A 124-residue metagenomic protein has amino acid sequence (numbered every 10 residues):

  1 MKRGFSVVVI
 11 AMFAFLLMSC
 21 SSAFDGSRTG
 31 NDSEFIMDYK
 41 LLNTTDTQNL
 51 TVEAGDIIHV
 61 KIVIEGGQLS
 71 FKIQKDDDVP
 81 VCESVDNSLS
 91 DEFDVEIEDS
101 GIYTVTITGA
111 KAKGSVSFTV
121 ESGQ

Functional and structural regions predicted by a protein language model:
M1-C20: Sec-dependent bacterial lipoprotein signal peptides
C20-L50: Transition segment at domain starts
F24-G26, M37-Y39, E65-L89: Surface-exposed beta-strand/loop patches in noncatalytic accessory domains and peripheral targeting/linker segments
F24-T29, F118-Q124: Extracytoplasmic/periplasmic copper-protein system
K40-Q74, S117: Post-signal-peptide N-terminal segment of Sec-exported extracytoplasmic proteins
D46-Q48, L89-V95, Y103: Short strand-edge motifs at loop-to-beta-strand transitions and within beta-strands of extracellular beta-rich domains
A54-V60, V95-K113: Noncatalytic modules at the cell exterior or secretory-pathway interfaces, chiefly beta-strand-rich lectin/adhesion
L69, T108-G123: Edge beta-strands of jelly-roll/beta-sandwich modules across compartments, strongly enriched in secreted/luminal
